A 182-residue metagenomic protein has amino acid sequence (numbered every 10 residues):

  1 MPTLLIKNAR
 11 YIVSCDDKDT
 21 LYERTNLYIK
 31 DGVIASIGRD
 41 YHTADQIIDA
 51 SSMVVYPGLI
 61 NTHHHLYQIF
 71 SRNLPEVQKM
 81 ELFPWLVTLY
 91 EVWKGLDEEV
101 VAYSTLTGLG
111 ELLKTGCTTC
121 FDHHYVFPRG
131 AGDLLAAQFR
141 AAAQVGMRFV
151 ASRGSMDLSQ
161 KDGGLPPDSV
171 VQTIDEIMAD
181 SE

Functional and structural regions predicted by a protein language model:
M1-H42, M53-V54: N-terminal metal-binding scaffold of metallo-dependent hydrolase/deaminase domains
L4-K7, Y41-T88, L106, G110-K114 (+1 more regions): Replace "His-x-His-based motif
S14, H65, Y125: Flexible loop residues that form catalytic and substrate-binding hotspots at small-molecule/glycan-binding clefts
G32-D40, I47, L113-Y125, A131-V150: Gly/lys/ser-thr-rich phosphate-binding loops in alpha/beta enzymes that coordinate phosphoanhydride or phosphate groups
F70-V101, G130, L158-I174: Active-site gating loops and adjacent loop-to-helix segments of metal-dependent hydrolytic enzymes
S71, Y125, G154-S155: Short, ordered loop/turn segments at secondary-structure junctions
Y90, K94-P128: Hydrophobic alpha-helical hairpins/lids featuring a short glycine-rich hinge
A131-E182: Metal-coordinating catalytic core of metallo-dependent amide/deamination hydrolases
